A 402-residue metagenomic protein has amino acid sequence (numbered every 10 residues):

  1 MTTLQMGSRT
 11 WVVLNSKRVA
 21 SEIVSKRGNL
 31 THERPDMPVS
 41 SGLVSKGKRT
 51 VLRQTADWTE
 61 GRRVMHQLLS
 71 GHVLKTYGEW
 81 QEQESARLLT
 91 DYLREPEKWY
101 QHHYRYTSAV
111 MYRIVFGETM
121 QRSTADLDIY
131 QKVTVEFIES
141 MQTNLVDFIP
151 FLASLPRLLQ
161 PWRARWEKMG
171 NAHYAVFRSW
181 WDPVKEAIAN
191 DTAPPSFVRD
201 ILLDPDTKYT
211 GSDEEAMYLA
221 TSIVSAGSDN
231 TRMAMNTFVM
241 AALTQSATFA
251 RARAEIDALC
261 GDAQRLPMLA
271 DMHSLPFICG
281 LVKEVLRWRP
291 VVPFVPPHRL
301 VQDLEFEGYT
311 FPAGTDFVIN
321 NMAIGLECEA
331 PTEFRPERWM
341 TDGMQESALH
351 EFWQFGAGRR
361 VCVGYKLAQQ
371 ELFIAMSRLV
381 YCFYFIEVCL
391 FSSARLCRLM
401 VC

Functional and structural regions predicted by a protein language model:
M1, A175, S246, A263-G308 (+1 more regions): Conserved cytochrome P450 K-helix E-x-x-R motif and the immediately C-terminal K′/meander segment
M1-T76, K98, H103, T107-A109 (+1 more regions): Cytochrome P450 substrate-recognition site 1
V13-I23, Q121-R122, D128, D229-A254 (+1 more regions): Classical protein tyrosine phosphatase
P35-V39, K75-M235: Cytochrome P450 heme-thiolate monooxygenase catalytic core
G71-T76, E97, I188-N190, M268-P276 (+1 more regions): Conserved, non-catalytic sequence blocks in retroelement Pol enzymes and Pol-derived host proteins
T221, L269-A270, M340-L372: Cytochrome P450 heme-thiolate "Cys pocket" and heme-binding signature region
S246-T248, Y365-V401: Cytochrome P450 heme-binding "Cys pocket" and the immediately downstream C-terminal segment
D303, I319-M344: Conserved cytochrome P450 K-helix/beta-meander segment immediately N-terminal to the heme-binding cysteine loop
